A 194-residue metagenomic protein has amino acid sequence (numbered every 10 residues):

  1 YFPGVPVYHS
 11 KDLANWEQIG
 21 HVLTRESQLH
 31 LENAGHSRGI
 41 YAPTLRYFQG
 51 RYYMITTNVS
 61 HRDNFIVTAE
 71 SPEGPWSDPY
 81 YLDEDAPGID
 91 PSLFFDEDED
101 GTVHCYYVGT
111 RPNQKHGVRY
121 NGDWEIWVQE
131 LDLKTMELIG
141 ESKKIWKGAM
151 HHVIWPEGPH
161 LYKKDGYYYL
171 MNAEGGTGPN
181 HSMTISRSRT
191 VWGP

Functional and structural regions predicted by a protein language model:
Y1-P194: Carbohydrate-active catalytic/glycan-binding domains of CAZyme proteins, especially the secreted or lumenal ectodomains
